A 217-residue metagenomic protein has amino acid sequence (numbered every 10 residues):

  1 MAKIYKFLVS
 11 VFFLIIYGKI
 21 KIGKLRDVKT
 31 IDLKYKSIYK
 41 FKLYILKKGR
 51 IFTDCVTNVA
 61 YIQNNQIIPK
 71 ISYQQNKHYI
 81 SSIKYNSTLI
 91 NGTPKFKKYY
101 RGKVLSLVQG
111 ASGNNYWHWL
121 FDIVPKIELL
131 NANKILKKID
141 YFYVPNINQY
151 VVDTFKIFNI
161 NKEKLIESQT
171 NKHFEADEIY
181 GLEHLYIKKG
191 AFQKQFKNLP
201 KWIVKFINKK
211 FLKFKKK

Functional and structural regions predicted by a protein language model:
M1-K217: The feature primarily captures lumenal catalytic ectodomains of type II secretory-pathway glycosyltransferases
